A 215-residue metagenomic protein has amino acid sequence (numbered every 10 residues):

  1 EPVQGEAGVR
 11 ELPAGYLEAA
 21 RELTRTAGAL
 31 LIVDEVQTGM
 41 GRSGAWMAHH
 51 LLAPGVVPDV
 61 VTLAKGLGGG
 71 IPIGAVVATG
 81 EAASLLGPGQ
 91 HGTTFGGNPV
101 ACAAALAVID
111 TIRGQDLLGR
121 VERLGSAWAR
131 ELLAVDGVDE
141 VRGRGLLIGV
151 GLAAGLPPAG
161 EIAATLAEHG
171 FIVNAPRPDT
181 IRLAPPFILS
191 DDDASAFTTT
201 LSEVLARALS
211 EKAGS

Functional and structural regions predicted by a protein language model:
E1-S215: Conserved N-terminal phosphate-binding loop of PLP-dependent enzymes in the Aspartate aminotransferase
